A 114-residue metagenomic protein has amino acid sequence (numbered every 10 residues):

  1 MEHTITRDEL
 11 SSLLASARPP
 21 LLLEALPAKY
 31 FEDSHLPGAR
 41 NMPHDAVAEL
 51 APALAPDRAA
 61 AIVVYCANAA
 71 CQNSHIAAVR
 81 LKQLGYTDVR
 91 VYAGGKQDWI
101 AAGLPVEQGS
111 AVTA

Functional and structural regions predicted by a protein language model:
M1-L21, A25-V64, N68-A114: Rhodanese-like catalytic fold shared by cysteine-dependent sulfurtransferases and DSP/PTP-type phosphatases
